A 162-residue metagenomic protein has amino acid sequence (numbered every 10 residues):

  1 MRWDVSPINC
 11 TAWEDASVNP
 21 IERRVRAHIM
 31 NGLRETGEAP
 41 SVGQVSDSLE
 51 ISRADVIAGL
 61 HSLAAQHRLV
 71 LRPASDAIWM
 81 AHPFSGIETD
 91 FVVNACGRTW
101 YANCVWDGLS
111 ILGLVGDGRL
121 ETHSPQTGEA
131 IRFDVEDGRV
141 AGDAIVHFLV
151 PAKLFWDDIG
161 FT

Functional and structural regions predicted by a protein language model:
R2-H28: Short alpha-helical segments that sit at the start of domains
W13, S17, S48, T99: Conserved aromatic-histidine-acidic binding/catalytic patches
D15-E22, S41, L71-A95, D137: Short, cationic-aromatic polyanion-contact patches
N19-P20, E38-P40, D55-A58, S62: Short glycine/proline-centered loop/turn elements that form peptide/ligand docking sites
V25, V45, S52-R72: Basic amphipathic alpha-helical segments that dock to polyanions
A27-E35: Short, amphipathic alpha-helical "recognition" segments used to contact nucleic acids or chromatin
E35-S48: Short acidic, hydrophobic short linear motifs in intrinsically disordered regions
A95-T162: Mid-protein regulatory/catalytic core that forms ligand/cofactor-binding pockets and protein-protein interaction
